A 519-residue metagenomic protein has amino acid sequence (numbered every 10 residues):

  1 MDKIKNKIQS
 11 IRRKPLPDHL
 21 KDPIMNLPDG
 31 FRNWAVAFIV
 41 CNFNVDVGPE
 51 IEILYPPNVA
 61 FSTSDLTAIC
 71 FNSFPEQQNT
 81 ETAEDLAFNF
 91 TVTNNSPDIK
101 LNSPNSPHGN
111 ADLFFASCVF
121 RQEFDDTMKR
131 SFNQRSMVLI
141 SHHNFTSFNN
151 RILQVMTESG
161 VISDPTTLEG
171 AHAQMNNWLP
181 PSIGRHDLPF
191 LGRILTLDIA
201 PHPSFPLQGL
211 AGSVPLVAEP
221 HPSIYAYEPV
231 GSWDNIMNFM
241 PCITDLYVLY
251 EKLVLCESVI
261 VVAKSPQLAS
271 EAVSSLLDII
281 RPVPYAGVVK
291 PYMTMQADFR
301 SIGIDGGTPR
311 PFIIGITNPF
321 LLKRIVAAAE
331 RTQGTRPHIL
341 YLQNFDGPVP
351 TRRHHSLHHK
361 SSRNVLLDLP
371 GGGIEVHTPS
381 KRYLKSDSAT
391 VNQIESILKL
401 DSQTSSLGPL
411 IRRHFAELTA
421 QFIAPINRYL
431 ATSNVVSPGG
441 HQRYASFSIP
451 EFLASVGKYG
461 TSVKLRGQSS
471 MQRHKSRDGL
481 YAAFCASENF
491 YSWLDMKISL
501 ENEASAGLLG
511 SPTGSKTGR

Functional and structural regions predicted by a protein language model:
D2-R519: Acidic, Ser/Thr/Pro/Gly-enriched alpha-helical scaffold modules and adjacent low-complexity linkers in large eukaryotic
